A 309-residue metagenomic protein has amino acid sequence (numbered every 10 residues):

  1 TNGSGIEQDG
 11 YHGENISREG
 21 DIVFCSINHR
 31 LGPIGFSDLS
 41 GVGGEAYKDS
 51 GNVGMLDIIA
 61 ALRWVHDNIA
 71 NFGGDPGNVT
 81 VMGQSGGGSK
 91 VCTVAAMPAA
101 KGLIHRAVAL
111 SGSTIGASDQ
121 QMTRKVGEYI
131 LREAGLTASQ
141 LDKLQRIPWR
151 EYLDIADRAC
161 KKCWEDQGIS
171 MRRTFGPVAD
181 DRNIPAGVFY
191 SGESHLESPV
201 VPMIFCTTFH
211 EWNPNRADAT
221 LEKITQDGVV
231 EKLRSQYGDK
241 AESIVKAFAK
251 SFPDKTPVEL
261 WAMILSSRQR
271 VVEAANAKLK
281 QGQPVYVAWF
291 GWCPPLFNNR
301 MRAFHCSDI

Functional and structural regions predicted by a protein language model:
T1-I59, R63-N71: Cap/lid segment of the alpha/beta-hydrolase catalytic domain
E19-C25, D75-V79, A100-R106, P199-P202 (+1 more regions): Loop/turn elements at helix/coil->beta-strand transitions in domains of secreted/extracellular proteins
N28, M82, M97, R106-S111 (+1 more regions): Alpha/beta-hydrolase-fold catalytic nucleophile elbow
Y47-N52, S113-S118, F189-Y190, K250-L265 (+1 more regions): Active-site rim elements
V65, F72-S85: Alpha/beta-hydrolase fold nucleophile elbow
D67, K101, L110-G228, E259-N276 (+1 more regions): Substrate-access "cap/lid" subdomains that shape and gate the entrance to catalytic or ligand-binding pockets
G88-A100: Short glycine-enriched nucleophile-adjacent loop and the immediately C-terminal alpha-helix near the catalytic center
Q269-I309: Mobile gating loops/cap/lid regions near enzyme active sites that modulate substrate access
